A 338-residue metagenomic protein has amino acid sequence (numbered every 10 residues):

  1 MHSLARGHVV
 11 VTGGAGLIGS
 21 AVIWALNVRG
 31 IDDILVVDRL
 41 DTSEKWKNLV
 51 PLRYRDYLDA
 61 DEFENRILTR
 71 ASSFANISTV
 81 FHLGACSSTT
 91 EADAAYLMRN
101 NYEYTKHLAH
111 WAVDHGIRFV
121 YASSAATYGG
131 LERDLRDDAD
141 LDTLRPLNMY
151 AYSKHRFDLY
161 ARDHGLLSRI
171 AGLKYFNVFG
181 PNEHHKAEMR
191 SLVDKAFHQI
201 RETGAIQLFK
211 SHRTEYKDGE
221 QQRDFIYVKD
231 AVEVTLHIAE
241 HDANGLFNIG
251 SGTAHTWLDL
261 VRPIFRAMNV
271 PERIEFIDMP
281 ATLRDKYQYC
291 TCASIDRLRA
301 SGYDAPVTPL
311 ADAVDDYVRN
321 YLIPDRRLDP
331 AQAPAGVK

Functional and structural regions predicted by a protein language model:
V9-R29: N-terminal Rossmann NAD(P)H-binding glycine-rich loop of SDR-like oxidoreductase domains
T12, V37, V80-G84, F119-A125 (+1 more regions): SDR active-site strand-loop-helix element
L35-F63: Glycine-rich phosphate-binding loop and adjoining beta1-alpha1-beta2 segment of Rossmann-like nucleotide-binding folds
P51, A60-N100, G129: NAD(P)H-binding glycine-rich loop region in Rossmannoid oxidoreductase-like domains and their noncatalytic homologs
F81-G84, A94-Y102, K106, H110 (+2 more regions): Catalytic Tyr-X3-Lys loop
R99, E103-H107, D114, R118 (+3 more regions): Catalytic helix-loop patch of NAD(P)-dependent Rossmann-fold dehydrogenases
L147, F176-R190, F197, K210-V228: Glycine-rich "substrate-gating" loop/helix at the edge of Rossmann-like oxidoreductase active sites
I200-K338: C-terminal substrate-binding subdomain of Rossmann-fold SDR/epimerase-dehydratase oxidoreductases
